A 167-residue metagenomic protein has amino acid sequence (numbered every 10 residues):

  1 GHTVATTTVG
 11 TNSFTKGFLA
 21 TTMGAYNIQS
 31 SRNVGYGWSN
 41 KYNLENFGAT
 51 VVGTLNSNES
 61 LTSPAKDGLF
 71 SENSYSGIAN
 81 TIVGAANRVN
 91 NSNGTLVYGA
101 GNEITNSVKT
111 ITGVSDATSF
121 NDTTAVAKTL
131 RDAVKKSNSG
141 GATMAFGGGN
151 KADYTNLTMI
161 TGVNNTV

Functional and structural regions predicted by a protein language model:
G1-V167: Periodic small-residue-enriched repeat registers in elongated scaffold domains
